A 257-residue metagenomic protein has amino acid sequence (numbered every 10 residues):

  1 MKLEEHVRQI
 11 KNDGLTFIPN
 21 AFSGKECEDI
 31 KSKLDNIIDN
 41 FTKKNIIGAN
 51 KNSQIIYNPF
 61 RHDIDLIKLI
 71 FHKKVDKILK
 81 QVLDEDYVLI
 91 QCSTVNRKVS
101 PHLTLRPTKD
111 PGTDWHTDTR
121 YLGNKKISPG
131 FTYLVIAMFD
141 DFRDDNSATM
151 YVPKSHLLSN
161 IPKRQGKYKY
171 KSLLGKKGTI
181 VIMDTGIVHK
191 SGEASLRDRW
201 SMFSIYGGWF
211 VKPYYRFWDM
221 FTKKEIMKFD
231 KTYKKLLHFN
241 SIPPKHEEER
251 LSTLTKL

Functional and structural regions predicted by a protein language model:
M1-D13, P19-L122: Non-heme Fe(II)-dependent double-stranded beta-helix
F22-G24, V95-R97, R120, D141-D144 (+3 more regions): Short, solvent-exposed loop/turn segments at secondary-structure junctions
H62, I90-Q91, F131, D145-S147 (+1 more regions): Residues that flank catalytic or metal-binding motifs in active/ligand-binding sites
I70-F71, V152, M183: A conserved hydrophobic position in a structured secondary element of the catalytic/binding core that shapes
C92-T94, V135-A137, M202-Y206: A structural signal for short, well-ordered beta-strand segments
L103-L174, P213-W218: Catalytic core of non-heme Fe(II) oxygenases with the double-stranded beta-helix
H156-L257: Conserved double-stranded beta-helix
